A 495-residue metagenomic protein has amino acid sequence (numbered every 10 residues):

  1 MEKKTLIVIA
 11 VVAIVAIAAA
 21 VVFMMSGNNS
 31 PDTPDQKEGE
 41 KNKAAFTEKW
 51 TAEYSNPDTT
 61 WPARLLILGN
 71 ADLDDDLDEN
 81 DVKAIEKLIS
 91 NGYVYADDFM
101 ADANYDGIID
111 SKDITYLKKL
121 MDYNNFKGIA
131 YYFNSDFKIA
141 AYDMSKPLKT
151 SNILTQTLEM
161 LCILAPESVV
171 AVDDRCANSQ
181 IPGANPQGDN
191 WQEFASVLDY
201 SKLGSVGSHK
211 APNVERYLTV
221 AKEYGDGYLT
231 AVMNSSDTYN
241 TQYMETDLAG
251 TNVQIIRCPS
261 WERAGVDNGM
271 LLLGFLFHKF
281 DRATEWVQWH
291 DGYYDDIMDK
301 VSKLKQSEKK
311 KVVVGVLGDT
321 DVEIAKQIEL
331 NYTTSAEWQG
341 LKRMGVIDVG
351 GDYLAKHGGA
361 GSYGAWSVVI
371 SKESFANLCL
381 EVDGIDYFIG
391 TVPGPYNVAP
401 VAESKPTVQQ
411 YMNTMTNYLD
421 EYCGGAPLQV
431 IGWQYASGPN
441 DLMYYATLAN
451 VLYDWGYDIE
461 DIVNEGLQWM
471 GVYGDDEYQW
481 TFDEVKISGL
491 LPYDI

Functional and structural regions predicted by a protein language model:
M1-S30: Secretory targeting signatures
I9, E79, I85, S111 (+2 more regions): Residues in flexible loops and secondary-structure boundaries
V11-V12, I17, L77, I109-S111 (+3 more regions): Hydrophobic aliphatic residue packing
A19-G128: Cellulosome-associated attachment modules in secreted, modular CAZymes
D35-L66, N70, Y123-I495: N-terminal ligand-binding lobe of clamshell/alpha-beta domains
